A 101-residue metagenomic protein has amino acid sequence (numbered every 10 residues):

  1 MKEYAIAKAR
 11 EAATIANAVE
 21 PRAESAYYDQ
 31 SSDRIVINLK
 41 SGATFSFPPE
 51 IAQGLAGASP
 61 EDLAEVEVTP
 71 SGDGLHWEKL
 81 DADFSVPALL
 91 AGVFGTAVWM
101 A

Functional and structural regions predicted by a protein language model:
M1-A101: Motif-centric detector for short Cys/His coordination patterns
